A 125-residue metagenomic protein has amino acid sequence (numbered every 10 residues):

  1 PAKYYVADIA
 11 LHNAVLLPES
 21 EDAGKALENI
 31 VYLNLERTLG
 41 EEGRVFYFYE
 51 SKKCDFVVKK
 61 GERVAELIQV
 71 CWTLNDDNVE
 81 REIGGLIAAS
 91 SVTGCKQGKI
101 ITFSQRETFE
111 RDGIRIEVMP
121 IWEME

Functional and structural regions predicted by a protein language model:
P1-E125: A cross-kingdom feature that marks ATP-driven nucleic-acid transaction machinery
